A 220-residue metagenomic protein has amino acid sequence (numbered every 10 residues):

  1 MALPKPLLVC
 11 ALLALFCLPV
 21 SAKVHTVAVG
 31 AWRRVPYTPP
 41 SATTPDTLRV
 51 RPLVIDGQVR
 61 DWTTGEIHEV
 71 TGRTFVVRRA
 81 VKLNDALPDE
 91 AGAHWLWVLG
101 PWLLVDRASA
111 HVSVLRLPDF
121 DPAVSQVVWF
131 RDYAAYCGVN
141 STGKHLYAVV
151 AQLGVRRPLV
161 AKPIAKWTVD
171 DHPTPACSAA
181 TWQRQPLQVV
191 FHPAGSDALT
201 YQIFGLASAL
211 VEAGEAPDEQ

Functional and structural regions predicted by a protein language model:
M1-V9: Bacterial N-terminal signal peptides that target proteins for export
C17-S21: N-terminal signal peptide c-region/cleavage motif recognized by signal peptidases
H25, P36, T71-W97, V127-N140 (+1 more regions): Short beta-strand elements that form the blades of beta-propeller/WD-repeat-like and other beta-sheet-rich scaffold
V29-R60, H94-L117, L146-W167, A198-P217: Surface-exposed loop/turn elements that mediate protein-protein interactions on large endomembrane-trafficking
R60-I67, P118-W129, V169-A180: Repeated scaffold domains used in trafficking and secretory/extracellular systems, primarily beta-propellers
L104, S109-G143: Mid-length scaffold segments of soluble, non-membrane domains
A176-Q220: Hydrophilic extracytoplasmic domains
